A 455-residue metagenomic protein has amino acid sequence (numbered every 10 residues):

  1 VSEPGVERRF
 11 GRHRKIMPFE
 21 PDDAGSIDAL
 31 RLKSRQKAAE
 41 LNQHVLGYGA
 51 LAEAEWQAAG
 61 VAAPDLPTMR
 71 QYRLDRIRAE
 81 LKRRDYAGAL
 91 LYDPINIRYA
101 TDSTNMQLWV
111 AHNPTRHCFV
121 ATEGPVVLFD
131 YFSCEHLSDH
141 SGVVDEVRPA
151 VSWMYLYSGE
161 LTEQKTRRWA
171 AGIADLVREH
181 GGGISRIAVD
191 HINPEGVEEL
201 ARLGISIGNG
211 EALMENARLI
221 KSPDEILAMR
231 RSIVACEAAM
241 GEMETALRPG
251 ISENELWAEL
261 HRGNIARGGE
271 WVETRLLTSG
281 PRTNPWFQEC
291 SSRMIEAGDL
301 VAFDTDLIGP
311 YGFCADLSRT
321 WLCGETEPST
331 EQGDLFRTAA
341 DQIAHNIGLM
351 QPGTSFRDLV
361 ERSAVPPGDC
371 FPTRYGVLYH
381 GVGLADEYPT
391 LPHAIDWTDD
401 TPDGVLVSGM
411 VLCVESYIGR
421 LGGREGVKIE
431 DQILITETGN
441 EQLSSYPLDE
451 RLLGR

Functional and structural regions predicted by a protein language model:
V1-R455: Active-site neighborhoods and metal-handling regions in enzymes and metal-associated proteins
